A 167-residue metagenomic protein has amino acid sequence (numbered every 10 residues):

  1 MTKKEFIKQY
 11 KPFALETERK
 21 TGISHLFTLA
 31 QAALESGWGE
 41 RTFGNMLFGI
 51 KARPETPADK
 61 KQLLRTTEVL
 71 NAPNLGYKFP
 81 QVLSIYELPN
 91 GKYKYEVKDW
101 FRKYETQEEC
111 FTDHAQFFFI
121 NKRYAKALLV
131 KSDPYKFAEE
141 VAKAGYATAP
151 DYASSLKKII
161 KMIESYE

Functional and structural regions predicted by a protein language model:
M1-E167: Catalytic cores of secreted/periplasmic lytic hydrolases that degrade extracellular macromolecules
